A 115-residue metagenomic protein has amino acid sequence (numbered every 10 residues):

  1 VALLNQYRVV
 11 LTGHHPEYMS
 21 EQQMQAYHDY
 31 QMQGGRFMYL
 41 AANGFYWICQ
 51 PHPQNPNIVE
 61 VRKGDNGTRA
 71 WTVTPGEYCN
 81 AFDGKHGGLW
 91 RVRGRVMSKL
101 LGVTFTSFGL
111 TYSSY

Functional and structural regions predicted by a protein language model:
V1-P53: Helical hinge/lid and interdomain linker segments adjacent to catalytic or ligand-binding clefts that mediate domain
W47-Y115: An acidic, glycine-rich "communication" segment
